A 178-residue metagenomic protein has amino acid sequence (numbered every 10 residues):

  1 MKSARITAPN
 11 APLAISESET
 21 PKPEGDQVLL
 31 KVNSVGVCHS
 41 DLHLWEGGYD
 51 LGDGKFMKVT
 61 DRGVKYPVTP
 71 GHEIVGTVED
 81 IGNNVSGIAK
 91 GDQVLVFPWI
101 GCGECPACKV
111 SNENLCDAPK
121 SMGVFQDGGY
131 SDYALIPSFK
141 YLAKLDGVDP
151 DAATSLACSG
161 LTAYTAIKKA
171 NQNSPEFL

Functional and structural regions predicted by a protein language model:
M1-A4: Short structural boundary motif marking the start of a folded domain
N10-I15, H39-S40: Short N-terminal binding/cap micro-motifs at the start of the first secondary-structure element
P21-V35, D50-P106, D146-V148: Glycine-rich beta-strand-centered segment in the early N-terminal region that forms part of a ligand/cofactor-binding
L42, G87, L115-D117: Short, solvent-exposed secondary-structure boundary/capping segments
H43-D50: Short Gly/aromatic-enriched secondary-structure transition segments
M57-H72, C102-F177: NAD(P)H dinucleotide-binding glycine-rich loop of Rossmann-like/cofactor-binding domains, especially the beta1-alpha1
V94, F177-L178: Beta-strand segments within the central parallel beta-sheet cores of soluble alpha/beta enzyme folds
